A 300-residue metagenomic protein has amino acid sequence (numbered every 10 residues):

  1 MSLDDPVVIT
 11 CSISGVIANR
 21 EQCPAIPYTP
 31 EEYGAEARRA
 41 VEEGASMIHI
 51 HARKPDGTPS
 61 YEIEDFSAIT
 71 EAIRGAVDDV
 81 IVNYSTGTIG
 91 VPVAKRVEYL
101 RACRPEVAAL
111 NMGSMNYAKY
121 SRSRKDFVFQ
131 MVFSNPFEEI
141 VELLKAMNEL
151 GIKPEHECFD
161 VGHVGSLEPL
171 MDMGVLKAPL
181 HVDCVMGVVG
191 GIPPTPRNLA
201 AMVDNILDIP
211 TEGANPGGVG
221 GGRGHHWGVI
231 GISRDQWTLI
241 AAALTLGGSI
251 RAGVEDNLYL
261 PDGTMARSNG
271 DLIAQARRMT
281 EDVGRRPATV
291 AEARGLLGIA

Functional and structural regions predicted by a protein language model:
M1-A25, S114-F127: N-terminal small/glycine-rich loop or linker at the start of catalytic domains across soluble metabolic enzymes
G15-E32, T86-V93, F129-S134, G191 (+1 more regions): Active-site mouth loops of central-metabolism enzymes
E21, M47-F66, V185-M186, G190 (+1 more regions): Glycine-rich, proline-tolerant flexible connector loops at the mouths of alpha/beta enzymes
Y33, A40, H51, A108 (+3 more regions): Conserved, mostly hydrophobic/aromatic
P59-Y84, L143, M202-P210, G222 (+1 more regions): Alpha-helix-loop-beta-strand connector modules within alpha/beta enzyme cores
S60-S134: Active-site beta->alpha loop and helix N-cap motifs at the rims of alpha/beta catalytic domains
V107-V254: Catalytic alpha/beta core domains of metabolic enzymes, predominantly
Y120-R122, P261-E281: C-terminal helical cap(s) of enzyme catalytic domains, especially alpha/beta-barrels
